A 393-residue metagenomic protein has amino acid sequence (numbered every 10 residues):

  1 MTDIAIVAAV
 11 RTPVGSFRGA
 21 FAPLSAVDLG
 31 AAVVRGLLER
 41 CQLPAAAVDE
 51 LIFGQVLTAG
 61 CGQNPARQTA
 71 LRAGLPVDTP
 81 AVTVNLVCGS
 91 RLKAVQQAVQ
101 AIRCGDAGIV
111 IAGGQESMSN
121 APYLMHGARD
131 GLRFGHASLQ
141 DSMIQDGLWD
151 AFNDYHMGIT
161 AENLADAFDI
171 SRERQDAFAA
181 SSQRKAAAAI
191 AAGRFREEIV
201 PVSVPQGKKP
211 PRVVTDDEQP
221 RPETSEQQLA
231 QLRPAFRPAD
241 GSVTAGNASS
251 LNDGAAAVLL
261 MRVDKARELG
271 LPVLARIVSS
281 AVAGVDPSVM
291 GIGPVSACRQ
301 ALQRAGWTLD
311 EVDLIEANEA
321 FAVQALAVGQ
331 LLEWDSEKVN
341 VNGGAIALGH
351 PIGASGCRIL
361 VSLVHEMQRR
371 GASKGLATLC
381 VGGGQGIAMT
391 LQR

Functional and structural regions predicted by a protein language model:
M1-C61, P65-A73, P80, T160-R172 (+5 more regions): Conserved active-site "lid/cap" helical segment
M1-S25, L139, S225-I292, S296 (+3 more regions): Condensing-enzyme catalytic core mediating Claisen C-C bond formation in acyl metabolism
R11-T12, P23-V27, A31, R40 (+2 more regions): N-terminal extracellular/periplasmic Venus flytrap/periplasmic-binding protein-like
Q55-I109, F152-H156, E223-S250, L331-R358 (+2 more regions): Conserved catalytic cysteine-centered active-site region of acyl-thioester-dependent Claisen-condensing enzymes
L86-E116, I159, A165-R194, A257-D264 (+3 more regions): Active-site-proximal alpha-helical scaffold in enzymes
I109-N163: Flexible glycine-/small-residue-enriched beta->alpha junction loops that bind anionic phosphate/pyrophosphate groups
T160-E162, E198, Q206, V278-A347: Active-site pocket-lining segment
